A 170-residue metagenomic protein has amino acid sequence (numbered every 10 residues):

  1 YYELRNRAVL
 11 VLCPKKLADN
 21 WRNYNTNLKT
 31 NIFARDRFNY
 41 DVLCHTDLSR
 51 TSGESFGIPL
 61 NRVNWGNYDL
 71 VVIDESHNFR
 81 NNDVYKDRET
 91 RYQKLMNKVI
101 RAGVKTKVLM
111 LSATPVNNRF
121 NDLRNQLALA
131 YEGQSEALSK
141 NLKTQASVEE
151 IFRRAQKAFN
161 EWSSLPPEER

Functional and structural regions predicted by a protein language model:
Y2-V104, Q134-E169: SF2 helicase/translocase NTPase motor core, specifically the RecA-like lobe 1 inter-motif segment between Walker
N6, N117, R124-L127: Short, hydrophobic, well-ordered secondary-structure elements
I73, F120-L123: Conserved AAA+/SF3 P-loop NTPase catalytic/coupling segment centered on the Walker-B
H77, G103-R119: Conserved helicase ATPase motor motifs in RecA-like P-loop NTPase domains
L123-E136: A short helix-turn-beta junction within AAA+ P-loop NTPase domains corresponding to the substrate/partner-engaging
